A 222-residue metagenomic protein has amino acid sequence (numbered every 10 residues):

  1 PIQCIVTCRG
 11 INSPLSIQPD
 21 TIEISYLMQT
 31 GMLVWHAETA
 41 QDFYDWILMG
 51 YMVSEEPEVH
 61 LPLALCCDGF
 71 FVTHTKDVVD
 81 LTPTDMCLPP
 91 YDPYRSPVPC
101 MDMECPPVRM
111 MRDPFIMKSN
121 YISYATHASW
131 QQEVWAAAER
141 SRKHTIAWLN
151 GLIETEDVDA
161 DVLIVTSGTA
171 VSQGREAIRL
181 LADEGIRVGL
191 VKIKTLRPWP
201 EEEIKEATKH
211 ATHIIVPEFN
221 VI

Functional and structural regions predicted by a protein language model:
P1-I5: Hydrophobic or amphipathic alpha-helical targeting/insertion segments
V6-C8, D68: Histidine-centered beta-alpha loop that forms part of the nucleotide-sugar donor binding/catalytic region in diverse
C8-P14, P19-D20, L27-Q29, R140-I222: Thiamine diphosphate
S13, I17, L33-A40, N120-W135 (+2 more regions): Hydrophobic alpha-helical scaffolding
I17-G69: Conserved thiamine diphosphate
D45-L48, T75-V78, R175-A177: A short secondary-structure junction signal
Y51, F70-L81, E202-K205, A211: Catalytic-core regions of core metabolic enzymes, especially those transforming organic acids/acyl-group intermediates
P62-E154: Conformationally flexible catalytic loops at phosphate/diphosphate-handling active centers
